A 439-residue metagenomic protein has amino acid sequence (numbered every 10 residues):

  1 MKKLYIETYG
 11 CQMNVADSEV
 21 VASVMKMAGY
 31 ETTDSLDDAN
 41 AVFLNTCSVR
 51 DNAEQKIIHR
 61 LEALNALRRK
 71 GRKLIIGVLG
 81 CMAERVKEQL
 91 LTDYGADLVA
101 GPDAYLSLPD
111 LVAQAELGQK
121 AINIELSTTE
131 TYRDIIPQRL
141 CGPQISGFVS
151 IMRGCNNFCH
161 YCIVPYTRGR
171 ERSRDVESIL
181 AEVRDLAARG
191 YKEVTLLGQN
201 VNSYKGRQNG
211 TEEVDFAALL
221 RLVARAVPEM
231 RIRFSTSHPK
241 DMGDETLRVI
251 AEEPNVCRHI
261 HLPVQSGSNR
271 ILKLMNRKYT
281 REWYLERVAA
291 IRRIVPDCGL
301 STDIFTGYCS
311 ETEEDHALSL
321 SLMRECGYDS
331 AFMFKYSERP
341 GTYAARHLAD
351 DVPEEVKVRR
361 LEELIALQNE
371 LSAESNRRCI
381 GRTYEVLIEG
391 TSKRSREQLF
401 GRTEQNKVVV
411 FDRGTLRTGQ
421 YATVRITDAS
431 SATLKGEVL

Functional and structural regions predicted by a protein language model:
M1-K205, D215, I260, E282-R293 (+4 more regions): Proteins enriched for Cys/Gly/acidic motifs involved in redox and nucleic-acid/cofactor modification
T8, L274, A331, F411-D412: Thr-Gly-centered strand-to-loop micro-motif
I76-G80, R85, L90, A188-E313 (+1 more regions): Conserved SAM/AdoMet-binding glycine-rich loop
L106, N157, N202, N269-R270 (+2 more regions): Glycine-centered loop/turn positions within well-structured domains that cap or flank conserved ligand/cofactor-binding
R139-L140, R248-E252, V264, N376-R378 (+2 more regions): Replace "in large, NTP-powered and nucleic-acid-processing enzymes" with "in large, NTP-powered factors and other
C141-I145, C155-N157, V256, S266 (+5 more regions): Short flexible coil/turn linkers enriched for glycine and charged/polar residues that connect secondary-structure
C159, I179, L196, F234 (+7 more regions): Conserved, mostly hydrophobic/aromatic
A344-L439: Terminal RNA-binding accessory module
